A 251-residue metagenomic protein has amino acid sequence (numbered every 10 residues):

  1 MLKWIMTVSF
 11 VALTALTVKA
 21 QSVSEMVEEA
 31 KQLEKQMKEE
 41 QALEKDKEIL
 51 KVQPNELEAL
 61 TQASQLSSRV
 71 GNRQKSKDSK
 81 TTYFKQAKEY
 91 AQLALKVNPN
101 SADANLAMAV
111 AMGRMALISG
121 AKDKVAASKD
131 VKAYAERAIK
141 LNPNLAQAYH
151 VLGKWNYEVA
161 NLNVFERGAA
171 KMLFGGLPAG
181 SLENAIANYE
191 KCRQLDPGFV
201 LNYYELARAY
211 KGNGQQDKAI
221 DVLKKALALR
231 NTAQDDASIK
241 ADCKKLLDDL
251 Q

Functional and structural regions predicted by a protein language model:
M1-W4: Positively charged n-region of N-terminal signal peptides that target proteins for export
M6-A15: Bacterial N-terminal signal peptides
T17-G71: N-terminal leader/linker segments that initiate helical-solenoid repeat arrays
L33, M37-Q41, L66-N100, A107-N144 (+3 more regions): Short coil/linker segments at helix-helix boundaries
V200-S238: C-terminal/domain-terminus segments
